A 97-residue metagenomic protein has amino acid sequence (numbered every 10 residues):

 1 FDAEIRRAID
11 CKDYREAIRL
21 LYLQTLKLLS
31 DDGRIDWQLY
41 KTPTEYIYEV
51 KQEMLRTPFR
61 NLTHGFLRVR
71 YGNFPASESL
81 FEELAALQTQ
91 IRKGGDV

Functional and structural regions predicted by a protein language model:
D2-V97: Membrane-proximal, non-transmembrane interaction modules that couple membrane proteins to downstream assemblies
